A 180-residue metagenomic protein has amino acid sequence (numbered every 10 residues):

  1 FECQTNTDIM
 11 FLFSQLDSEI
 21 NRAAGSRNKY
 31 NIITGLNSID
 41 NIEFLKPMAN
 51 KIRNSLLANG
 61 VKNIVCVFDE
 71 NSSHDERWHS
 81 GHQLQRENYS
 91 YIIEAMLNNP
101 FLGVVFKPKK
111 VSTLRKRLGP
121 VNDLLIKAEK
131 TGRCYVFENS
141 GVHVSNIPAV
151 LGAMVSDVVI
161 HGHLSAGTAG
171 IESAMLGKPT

Functional and structural regions predicted by a protein language model:
F1, F11-S14, F68-D69, K107-P108 (+2 more regions): Short His-Asn-centered micro-motif
F1-D40, T168-G170: Active-site and donor-binding regions of nucleotide-sugar-utilizing enzymes
E2-D17, L125-G141: Structural recognition of alpha->loop->beta junctions
E2-N6, A58-G60, M96-N99, S173-L176: Short, conserved loop/helix-junction motifs that constitute active-site signature segments in enzyme catalytic cores
D8-I9, Y30, F101-G103, P179: Residues at the starts of beta-strands that form the adenosine-phosphate
I9, I64, G103, D157-V158: Structural motif
L12, N21-A23, V144-T180: A donor-sugar binding/catalytic signature common to diverse glycosyltransferases and related nucleotide-sugar
T34, I39-K130, V136-E138: Conserved catalytic-core segment of nucleotide-activated headgroup transferases in glycan assembly
